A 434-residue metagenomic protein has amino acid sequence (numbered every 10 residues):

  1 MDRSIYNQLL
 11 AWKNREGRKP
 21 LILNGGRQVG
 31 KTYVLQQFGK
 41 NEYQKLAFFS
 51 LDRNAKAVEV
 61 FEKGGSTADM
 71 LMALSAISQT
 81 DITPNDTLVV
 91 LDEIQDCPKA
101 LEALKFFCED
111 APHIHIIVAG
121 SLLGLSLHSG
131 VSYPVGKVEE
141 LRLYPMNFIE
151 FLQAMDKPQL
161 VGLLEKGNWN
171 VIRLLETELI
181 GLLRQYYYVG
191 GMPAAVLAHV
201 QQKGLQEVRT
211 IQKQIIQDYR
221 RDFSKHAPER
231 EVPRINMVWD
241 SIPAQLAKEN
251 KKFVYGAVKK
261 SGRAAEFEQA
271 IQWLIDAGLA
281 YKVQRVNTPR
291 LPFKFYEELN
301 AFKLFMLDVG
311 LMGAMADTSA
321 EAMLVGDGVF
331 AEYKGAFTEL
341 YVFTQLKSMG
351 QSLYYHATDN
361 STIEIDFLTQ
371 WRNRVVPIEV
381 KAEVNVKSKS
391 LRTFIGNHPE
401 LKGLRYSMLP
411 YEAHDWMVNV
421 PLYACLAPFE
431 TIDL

Functional and structural regions predicted by a protein language model:
M1-E16: Pre-Walker A adenine-sensing motif
K31: Conserved lysine of the Walker
V34, F38: Hydrophobic positions on the alpha1 helix immediately C-terminal to the Walker A/P-loop
R53-P84: Short glycine-rich substrate-engagement loop in P-loop NTPases that contacts/grips substrate
V90, H115-S121, R142, F151: Structural recognition of the conserved hydrophobic beta-strand(s) that form the central parallel beta-sheet of P-loop
I116, V342, L346, I365-V384 (+1 more regions): Conserved catalytic cores of phosphodiester-cleaving nucleases, focusing on short active-site segments
L127-A247: Interdomain motor-coupling "hinge/lid" segment immediately C-terminal to the ATP-binding subdomain of NTP-driven enzymes
L197-E364, L368-Q370: Accessory nucleic acid-recognition modules appended to NTPase machines
